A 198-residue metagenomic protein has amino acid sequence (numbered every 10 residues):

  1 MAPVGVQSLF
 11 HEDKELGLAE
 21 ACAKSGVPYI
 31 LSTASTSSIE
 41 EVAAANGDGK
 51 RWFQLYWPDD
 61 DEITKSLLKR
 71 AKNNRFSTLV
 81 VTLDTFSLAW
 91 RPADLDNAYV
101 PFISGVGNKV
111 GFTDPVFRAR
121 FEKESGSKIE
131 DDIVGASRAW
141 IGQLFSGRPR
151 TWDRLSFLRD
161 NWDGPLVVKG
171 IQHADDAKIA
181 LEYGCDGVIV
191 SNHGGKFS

Functional and structural regions predicted by a protein language model:
A2-G187, G194-F197: Active-site entrance/lid segments in N-terminal catalytic domains of soluble metabolic enzymes
